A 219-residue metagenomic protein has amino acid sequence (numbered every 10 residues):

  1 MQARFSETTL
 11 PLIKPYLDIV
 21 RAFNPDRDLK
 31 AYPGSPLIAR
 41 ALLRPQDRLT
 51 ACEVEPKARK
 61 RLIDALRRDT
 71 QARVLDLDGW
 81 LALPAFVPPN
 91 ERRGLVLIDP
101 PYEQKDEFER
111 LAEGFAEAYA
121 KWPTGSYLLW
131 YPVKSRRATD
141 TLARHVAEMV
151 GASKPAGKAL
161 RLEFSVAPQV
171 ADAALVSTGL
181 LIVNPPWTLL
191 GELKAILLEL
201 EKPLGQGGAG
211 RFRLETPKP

Functional and structural regions predicted by a protein language model:
M1-P219: Class I S-adenosyl-L-methionine-dependent methyltransferase catalytic core
